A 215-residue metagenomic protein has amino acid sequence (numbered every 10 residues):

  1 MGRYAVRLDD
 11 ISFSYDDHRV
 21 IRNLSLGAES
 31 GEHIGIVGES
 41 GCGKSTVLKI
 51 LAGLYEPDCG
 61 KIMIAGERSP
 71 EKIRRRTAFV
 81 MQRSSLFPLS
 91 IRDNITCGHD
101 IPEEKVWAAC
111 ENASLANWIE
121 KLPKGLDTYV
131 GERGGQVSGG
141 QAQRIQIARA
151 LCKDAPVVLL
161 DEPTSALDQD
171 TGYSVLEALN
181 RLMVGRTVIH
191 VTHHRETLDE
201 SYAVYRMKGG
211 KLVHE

Functional and structural regions predicted by a protein language model:
V37-E39: The feature captures the beta-strand-to-loop junction immediately N-terminal to the Walker
A52: Helix-to-loop junction immediately C-terminal to a conserved catalytic motif
G60-I73: Conserved ABC transporter NBD signature motif
M63-G66, R92-G131, L176-E177, G185: ABC ATPase nucleotide-binding domain helical subdomain, centered on the C-loop/LSGGQ "ABC signature"
V158-D161: Catalytic Walker B motif of ABC-type/P-loop ATPase nucleotide-binding domains
Q169-D170: Helix N-cap at the start of a conserved alpha-helix in ABC-type nucleotide-binding domains
